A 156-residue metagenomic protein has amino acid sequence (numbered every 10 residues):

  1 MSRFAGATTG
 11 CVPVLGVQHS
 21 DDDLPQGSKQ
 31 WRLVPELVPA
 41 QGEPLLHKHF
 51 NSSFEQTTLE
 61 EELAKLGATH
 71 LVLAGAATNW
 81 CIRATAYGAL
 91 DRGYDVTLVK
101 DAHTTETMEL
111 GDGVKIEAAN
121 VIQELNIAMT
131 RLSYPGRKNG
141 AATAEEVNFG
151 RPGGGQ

Functional and structural regions predicted by a protein language model:
M1-L15: A short, N-terminal amphipathic alpha-helix
R3-G6, D22-Q156: Active-site-adjacent betaalpha module
V12-H19, V99: Short beta-strand segments at enzyme active-site cores
